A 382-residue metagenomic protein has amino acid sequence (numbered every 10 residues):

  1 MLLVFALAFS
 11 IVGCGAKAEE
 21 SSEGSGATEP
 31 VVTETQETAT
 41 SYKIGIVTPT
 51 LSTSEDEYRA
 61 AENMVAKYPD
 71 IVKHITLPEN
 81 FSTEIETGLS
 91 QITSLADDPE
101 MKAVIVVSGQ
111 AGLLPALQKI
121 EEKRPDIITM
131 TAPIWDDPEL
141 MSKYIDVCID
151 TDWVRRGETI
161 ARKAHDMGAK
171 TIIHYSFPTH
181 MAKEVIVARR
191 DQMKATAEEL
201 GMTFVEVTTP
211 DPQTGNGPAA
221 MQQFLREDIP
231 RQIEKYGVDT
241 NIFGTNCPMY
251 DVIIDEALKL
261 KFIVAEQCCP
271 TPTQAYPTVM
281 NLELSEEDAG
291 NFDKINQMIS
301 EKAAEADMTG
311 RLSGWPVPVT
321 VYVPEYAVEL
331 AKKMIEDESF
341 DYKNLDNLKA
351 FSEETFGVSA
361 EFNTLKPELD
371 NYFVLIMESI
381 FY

Functional and structural regions predicted by a protein language model:
V12-S25: Bacterial lipoprotein signal-peptidase II cleavage site
T38-M64, Y68, H74-L89, I105-A111 (+1 more regions): Extracytoplasmic "Venus flytrap"
G45-T48, D98-G109, I127-A132, I173-H174 (+3 more regions): Periplasmic-binding protein-like
A61, W153-E206, A331, I335 (+1 more regions): An alpha-beta-alpha
E86-K102, K119, A219-V238: Short, well-structured alpha-helical segments in soluble
K119-T151: Flexible loop/hinge segments that line or gate small-molecule binding clefts
V147-I173, F224, F292-A304, P318-E336: Hydrophobic alpha-helical segments within soluble ligand-binding/sensing domains
I295-Y382: Hinge/cleft segment of the Venus flytrap/periplasmic-binding protein
